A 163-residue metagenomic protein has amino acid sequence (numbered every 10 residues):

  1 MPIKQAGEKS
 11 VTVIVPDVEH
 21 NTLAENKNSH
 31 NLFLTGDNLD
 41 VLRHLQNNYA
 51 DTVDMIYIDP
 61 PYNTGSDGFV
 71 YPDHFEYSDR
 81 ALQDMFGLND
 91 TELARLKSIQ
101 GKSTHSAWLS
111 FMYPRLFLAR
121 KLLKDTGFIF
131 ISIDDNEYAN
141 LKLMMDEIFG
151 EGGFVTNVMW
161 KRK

Functional and structural regions predicted by a protein language model:
M1-I58, Y62-P114: DnaQ-like (DEDDh/DEDDy) 3′-5′ exonuclease domain used for proofreading and 3′-end trimming on nucleic acids
N38-L39, I58-D67, H74, F128 (+3 more regions): An acidic- and aromatic-residue-enriched active-site/binding cleft used to recognize and process polar
D90, R95-V158: Conserved Class I SAM-dependent methyltransferase catalytic core
